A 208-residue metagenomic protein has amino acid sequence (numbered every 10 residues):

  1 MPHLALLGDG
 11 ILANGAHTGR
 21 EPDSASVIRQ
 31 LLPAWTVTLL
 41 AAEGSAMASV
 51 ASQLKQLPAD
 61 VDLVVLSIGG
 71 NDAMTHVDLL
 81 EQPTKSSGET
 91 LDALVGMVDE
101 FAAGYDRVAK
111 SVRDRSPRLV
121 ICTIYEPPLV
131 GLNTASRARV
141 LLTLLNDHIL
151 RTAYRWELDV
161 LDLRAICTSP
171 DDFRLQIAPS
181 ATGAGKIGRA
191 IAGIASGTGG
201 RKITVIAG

Functional and structural regions predicted by a protein language model:
M1-E43, Q53-D60: Serine-esterase "nucleophile elbow" of acetyl-processing enzymes
D9-I11, S45, G70-N71, A184: Gly/Ser/Thr-rich helix-start
N14-G15, A46-S49, D72-H76: Short active-site-adjacent helix-start/loop capping segments
G19, G44, A48, D99-A103: Conserved phosphate-coordination/catalytic loops
G19-Q30, A46, S86, T123-I124 (+1 more regions): Secondary-structure junction/capping motif
S52-G208: Alpha-helical cap/lid subdomain in secreted, periplasmic, or secretory-pathway luminal O-acyl-processing enzymes
